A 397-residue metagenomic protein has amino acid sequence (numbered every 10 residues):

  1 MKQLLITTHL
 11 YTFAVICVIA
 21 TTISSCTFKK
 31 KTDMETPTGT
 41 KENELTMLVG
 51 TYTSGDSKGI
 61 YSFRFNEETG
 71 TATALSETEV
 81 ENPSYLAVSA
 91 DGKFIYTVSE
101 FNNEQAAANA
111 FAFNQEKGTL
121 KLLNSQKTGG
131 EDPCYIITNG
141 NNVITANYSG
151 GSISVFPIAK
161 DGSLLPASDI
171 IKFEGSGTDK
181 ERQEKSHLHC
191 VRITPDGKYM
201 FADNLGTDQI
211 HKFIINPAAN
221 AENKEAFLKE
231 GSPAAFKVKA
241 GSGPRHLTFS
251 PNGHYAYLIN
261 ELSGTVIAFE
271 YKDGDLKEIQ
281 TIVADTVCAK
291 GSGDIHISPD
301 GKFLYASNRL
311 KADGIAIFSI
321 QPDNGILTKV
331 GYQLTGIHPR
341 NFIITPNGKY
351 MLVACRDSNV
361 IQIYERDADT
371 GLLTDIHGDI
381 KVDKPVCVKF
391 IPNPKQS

Functional and structural regions predicted by a protein language model:
M1-K41, S397: Bacterial Sec-dependent N-terminal signal peptides
Y52-S54, E100-N102, Y148-G150, I158 (+7 more regions): Short loop/turn segments immediately following the C-termini of beta-strands
D56, V80-A90, G129-N142, E174-D196 (+4 more regions): Beta-rich, blade/repeat-based domains predominating in secreted/periplasmic proteins but also intracellular
R64-T69, F111-G118, P157-L165, I214-F227 (+3 more regions): Short loop/turn segments immediately following beta-strands, especially the blade-tip and inter-blade linker loops
T73-T78, K121-Q126, G175-E181, G231-K237 (+3 more regions): A short beta-strand motif characteristic of beta-propeller blades
A74-G140: Blade-loop segments of beta-propeller domains
S292-N324, Y332, I337-I344, V353: Loop/turn-rich, solvent-exposed surfaces of beta-rich toroidal or solenoidal domains
